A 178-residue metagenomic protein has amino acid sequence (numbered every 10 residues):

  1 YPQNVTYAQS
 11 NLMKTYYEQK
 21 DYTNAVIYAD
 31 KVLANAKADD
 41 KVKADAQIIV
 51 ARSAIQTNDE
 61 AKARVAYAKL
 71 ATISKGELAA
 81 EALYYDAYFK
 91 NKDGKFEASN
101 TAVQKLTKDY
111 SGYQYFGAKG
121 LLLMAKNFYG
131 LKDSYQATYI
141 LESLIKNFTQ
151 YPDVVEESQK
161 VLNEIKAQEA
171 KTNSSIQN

Functional and structural regions predicted by a protein language model:
Y1-N178: Acidic, polar-rich low-complexity tracts and alpha-helical solenoid repeat scaffolds
